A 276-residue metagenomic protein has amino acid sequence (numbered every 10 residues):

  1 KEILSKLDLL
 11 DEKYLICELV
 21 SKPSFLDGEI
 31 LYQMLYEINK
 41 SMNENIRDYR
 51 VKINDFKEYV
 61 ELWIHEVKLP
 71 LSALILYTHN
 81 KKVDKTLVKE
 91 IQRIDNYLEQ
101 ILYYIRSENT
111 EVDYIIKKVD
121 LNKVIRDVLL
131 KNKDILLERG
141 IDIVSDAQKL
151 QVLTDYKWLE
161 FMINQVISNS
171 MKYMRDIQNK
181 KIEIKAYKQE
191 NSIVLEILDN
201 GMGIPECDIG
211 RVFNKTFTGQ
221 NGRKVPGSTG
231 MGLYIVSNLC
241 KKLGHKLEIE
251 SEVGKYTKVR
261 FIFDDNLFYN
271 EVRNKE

Functional and structural regions predicted by a protein language model:
T110-Y114, A147, Q151-T154: Conserved micro-motifs of the catalytic ATP-binding
K133-S145: Short conserved segments within the C-terminal catalytic ATPase subdomain
N169-M174: Short helix-loop "hinge" at the ATP-lid/N-box region of the Bergerat-fold HATPase_c
N179-N191: Short beta-strand/loop element within the Bergerat-fold HATPase_c
D199: Acidic ATP/Mg2+-coordinating residue in the GHKL
I204-T216: Short conserved segment of the HATPase_c
